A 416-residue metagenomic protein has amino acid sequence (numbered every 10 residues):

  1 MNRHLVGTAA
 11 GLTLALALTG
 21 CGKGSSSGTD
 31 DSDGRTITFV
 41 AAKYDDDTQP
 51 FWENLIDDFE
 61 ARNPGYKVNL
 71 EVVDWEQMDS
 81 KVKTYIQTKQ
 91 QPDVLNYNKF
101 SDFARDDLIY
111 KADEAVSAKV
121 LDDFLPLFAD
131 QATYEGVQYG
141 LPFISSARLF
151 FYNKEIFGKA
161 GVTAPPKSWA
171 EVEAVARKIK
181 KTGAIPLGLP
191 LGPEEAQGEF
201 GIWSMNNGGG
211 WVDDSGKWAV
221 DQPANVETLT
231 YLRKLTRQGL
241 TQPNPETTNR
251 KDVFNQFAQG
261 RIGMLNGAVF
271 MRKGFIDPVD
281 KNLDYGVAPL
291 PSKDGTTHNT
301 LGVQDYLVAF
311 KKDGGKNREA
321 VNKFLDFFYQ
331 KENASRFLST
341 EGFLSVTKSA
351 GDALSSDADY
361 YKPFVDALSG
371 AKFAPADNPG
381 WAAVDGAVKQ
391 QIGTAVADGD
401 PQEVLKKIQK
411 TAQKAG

Functional and structural regions predicted by a protein language model:
R3-D102, A164, S292-G295, K316-A320 (+3 more regions): Conserved N-terminal structural module of periplasmic/extracytoplasmic solute-binding proteins
D57, A61, A160, T230 (+2 more regions): Extracytoplasmic/periplasmic substrate-recognition and gating elements
D58-P126, T133, G158-A160, A164-K167 (+3 more regions): Extracytoplasmic "Venus flytrap"/periplasmic binding protein-like
N98-L149, K167, E173, I179 (+4 more regions): Hinge/lid segment of periplasmic solute-binding proteins
Q131, A288-P289, L338-A387: Long, aromatic- and glycine/proline-rich binding clefts that accommodate carbohydrate-like moieties
Y139-F143, R148, A170-A219, R233 (+1 more regions): Extracytoplasmic/periplasmic solute-binding protein
G158-K159, D366-G416: Conserved C-terminal helix/tail region of periplasmic/extracytoplasmic solute-binding proteins
A176, K217-E246: Glycine-centered hinge/linker elements that transmit conformational signals in sensory and ligand-binding systems
